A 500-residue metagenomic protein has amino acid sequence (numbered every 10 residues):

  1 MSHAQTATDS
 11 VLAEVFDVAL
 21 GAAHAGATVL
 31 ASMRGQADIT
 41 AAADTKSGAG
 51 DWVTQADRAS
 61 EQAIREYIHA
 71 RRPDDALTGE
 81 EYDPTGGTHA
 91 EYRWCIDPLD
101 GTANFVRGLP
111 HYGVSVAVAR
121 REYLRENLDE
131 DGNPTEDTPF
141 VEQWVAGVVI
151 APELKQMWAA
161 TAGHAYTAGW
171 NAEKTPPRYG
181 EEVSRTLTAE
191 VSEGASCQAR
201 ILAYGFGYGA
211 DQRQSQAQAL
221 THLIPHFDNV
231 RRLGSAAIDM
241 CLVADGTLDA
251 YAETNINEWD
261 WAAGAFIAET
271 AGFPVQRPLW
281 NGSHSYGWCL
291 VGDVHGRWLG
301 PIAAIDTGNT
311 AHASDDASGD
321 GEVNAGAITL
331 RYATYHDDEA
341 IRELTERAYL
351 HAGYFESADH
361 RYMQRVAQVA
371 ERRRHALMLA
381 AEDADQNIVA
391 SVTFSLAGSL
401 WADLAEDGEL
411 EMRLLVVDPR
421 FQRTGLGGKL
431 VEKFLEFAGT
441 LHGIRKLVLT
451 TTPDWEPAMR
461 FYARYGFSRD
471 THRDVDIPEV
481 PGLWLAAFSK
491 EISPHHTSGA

Functional and structural regions predicted by a protein language model:
M1-G21, V183, Q214, Q218-P225 (+1 more regions): Oxyanion/phosphate-interacting regions
M1-L99, R125-N133: N-terminal subdomain of lithium-sensitive/metallo-dependent phosphomonoesterases centered on the IMPase/IPPase/PAP
D9, D316-H336, S493-A500: Conserved N-terminal entry element of GNAT/NAT acetyltransferase domains
T88-W170: DPxDG-like acidic metal-binding loop motif
T188-D211, I224-L233, Q276: Short loop->beta-strand "edge-of-pocket" segments that line small-molecule binding or catalytic clefts across diverse
Y332-D338, E343-R420, V431-K433, F437 (+1 more regions): Acetyl-CoA-dependent GNAT
T334, R347, G408-L410, R445-V448 (+1 more regions): C-terminal "cap" of GNAT-fold acetyltransferases
N387, L414-E432, L441, P453-M459 (+1 more regions): Conserved glycine-rich acetyl-CoA-binding loop
